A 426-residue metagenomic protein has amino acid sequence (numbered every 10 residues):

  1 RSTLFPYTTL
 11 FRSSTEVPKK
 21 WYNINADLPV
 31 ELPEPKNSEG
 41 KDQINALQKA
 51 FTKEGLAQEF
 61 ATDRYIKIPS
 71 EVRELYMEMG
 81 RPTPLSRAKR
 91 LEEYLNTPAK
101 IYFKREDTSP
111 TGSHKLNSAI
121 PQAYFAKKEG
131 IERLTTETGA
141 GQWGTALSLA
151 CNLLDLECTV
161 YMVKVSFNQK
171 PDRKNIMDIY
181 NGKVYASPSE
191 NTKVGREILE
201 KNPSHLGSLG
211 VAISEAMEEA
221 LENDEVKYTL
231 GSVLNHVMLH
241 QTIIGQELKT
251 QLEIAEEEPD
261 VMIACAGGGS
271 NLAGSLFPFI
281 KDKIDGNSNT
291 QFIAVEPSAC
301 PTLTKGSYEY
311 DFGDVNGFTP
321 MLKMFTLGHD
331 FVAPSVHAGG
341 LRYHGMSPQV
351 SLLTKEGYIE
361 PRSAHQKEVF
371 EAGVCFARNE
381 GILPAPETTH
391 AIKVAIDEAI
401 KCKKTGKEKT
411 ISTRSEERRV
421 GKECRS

Functional and structural regions predicted by a protein language model:
T3-L10, G421-C424: Short, small-residue-biased leader/transition segments that mark boundaries at the very start of proteins
T8-I131: Positively charged, low-complexity intrinsically disordered leader regions
I68, P82, I198-H236, I244 (+5 more regions): Active-site/ligand-binding loops adjacent to catalytic centers
R105-L116, L134-G144, L234, I263-G268 (+4 more regions): Active-site nucleophile and cofactor-binding loops and adjacent substrate-binding regions of central metabolic enzymes
S118, A126-V165, E258-L272, F292 (+1 more regions): A short, small-residue-rich loop immediately preceding and capping a beta-strand
P121-I131, T145-E157, D178-I179, L276-G286 (+1 more regions): Alpha-helix C-terminal capping segments
W143-L206, T302-V315, S426: Active-site-proximal loop->helix
A266-G274, Q366-K422, S426: Claisen-condensing/thiolase-fold acyl-transfer catalytic domains that form or cleave C-C bonds in fatty acid
